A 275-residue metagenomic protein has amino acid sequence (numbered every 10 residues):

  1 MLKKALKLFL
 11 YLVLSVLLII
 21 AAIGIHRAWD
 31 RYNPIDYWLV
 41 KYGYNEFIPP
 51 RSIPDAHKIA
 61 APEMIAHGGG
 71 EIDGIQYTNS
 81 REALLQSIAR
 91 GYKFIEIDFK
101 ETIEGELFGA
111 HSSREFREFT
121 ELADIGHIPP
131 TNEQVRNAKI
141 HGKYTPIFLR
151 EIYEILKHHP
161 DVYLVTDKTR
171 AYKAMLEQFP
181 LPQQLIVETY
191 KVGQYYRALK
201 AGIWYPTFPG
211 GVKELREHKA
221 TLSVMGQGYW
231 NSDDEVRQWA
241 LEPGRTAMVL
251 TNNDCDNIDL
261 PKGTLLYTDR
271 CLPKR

Functional and structural regions predicted by a protein language model:
K4-R275: Phosphate-group recognition and catalysis centered on beta-loop-alpha active-site segments
